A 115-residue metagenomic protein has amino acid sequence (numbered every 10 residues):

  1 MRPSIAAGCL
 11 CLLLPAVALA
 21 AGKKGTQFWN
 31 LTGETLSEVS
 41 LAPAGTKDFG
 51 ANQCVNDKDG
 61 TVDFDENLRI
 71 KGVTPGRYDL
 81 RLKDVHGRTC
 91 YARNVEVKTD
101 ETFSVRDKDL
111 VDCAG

Functional and structural regions predicted by a protein language model:
M1-S4: Positively charged n-region of N-terminal signal peptides that target proteins for export
A7-P15: Bacterial N-terminal signal peptides
A16-A20: Sec/Tat signal peptide C-region and signal peptidase I cleavage site
A21, K83-A114: Structured interaction patches on ligand/partner-binding surfaces of diverse proteins
F28-G33: Asparagine-centered strand-capping/turn motif at beta-strand->loop junctions
E34-E38: Short acidic/proline- and small/hydrophobic-mixed sequence motifs that coincide with surface turns and coil-to-beta
F49-T74: Intrinsically disordered, low-complexity Pro/Gly/Ser/Thr-rich segments with frequent PxxP/GP/PP motifs and embedded
Y78-L80: A short tyrosine-centered beta-strand micro-motif
